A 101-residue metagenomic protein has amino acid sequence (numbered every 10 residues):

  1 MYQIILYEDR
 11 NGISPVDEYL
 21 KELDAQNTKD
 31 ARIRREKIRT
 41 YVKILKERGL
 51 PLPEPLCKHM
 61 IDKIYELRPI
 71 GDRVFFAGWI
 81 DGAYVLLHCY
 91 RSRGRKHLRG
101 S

Functional and structural regions predicted by a protein language model:
M1-G71, I80-Y84, R91-S101: Basic, Lys/Arg-enriched alpha-helical interface segments
